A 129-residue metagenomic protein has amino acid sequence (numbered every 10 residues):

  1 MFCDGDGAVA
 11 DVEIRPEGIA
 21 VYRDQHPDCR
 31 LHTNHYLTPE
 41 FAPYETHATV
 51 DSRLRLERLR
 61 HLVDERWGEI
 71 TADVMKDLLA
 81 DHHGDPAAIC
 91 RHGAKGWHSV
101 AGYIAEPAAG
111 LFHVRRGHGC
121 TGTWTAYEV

Functional and structural regions predicted by a protein language model:
M1-V129: C-terminal, well-structured catalytic/ligand-binding subdomain of enzymes
